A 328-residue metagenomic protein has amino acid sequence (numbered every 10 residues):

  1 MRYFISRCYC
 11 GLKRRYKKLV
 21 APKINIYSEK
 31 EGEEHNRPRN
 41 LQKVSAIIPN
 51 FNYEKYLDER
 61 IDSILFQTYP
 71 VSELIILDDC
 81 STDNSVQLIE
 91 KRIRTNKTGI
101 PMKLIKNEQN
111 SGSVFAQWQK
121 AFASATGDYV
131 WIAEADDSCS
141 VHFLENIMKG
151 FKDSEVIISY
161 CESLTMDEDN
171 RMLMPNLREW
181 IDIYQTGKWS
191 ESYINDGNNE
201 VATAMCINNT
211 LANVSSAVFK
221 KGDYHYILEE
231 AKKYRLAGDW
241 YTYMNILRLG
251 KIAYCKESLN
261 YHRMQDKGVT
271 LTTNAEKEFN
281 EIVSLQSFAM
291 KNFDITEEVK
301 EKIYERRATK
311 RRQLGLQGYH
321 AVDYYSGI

Functional and structural regions predicted by a protein language model:
M1-S63: N-proximal low-complexity "stem/linker" segments adjacent to membrane-targeting elements
Q42-S45, E73, Y241: Cell-envelope/extracellular polymer assembly enzymes that use nucleotide-activated donors
S63-I105: Acidic donor-binding segment of Leloir-type glycosyltransferases
N107-A125: Glycine-rich, basic loop-to-helix element that forms the pyrophosphate-binding segment of sugar-nucleotide handling
V130: Short aromatic/hydrophobic "clamp" motif used to bind/position activated sugar donors
E134-S138, E162: The conserved acidic donor/metal-binding loop of glycosyltransferases
H142-I183: Conserved donor NDP-sugar-binding/catalytic core segment of glycosyltransferases
Y184-I282: Conserved nucleotide-sugar donor-binding catalytic segment
